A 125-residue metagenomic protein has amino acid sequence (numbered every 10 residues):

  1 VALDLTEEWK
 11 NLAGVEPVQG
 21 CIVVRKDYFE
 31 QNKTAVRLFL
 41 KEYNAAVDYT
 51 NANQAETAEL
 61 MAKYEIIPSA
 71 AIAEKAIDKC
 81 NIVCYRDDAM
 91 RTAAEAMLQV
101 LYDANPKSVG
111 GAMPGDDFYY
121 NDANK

Functional and structural regions predicted by a protein language model:
V1-M61: Pocket-lining segment of extracytoplasmic ligand-binding domains
E56-K125: An extracytoplasmic/periplasmic, membrane-proximal ligand-sensing/linker region
